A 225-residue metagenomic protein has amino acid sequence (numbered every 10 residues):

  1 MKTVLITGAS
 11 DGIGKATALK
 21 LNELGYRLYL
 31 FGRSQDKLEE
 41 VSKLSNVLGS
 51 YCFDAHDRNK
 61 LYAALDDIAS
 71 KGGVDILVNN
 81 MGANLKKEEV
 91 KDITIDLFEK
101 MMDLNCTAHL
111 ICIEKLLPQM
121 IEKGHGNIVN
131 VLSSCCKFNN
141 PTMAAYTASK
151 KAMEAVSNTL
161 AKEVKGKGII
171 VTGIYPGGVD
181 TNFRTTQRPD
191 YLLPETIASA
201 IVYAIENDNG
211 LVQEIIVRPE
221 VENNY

Functional and structural regions predicted by a protein language model:
S10-D11: Conserved glycine-rich cofactor-binding loop
Y26-E39: Conserved glycine-rich Rossmann-like NAD(P)H-binding loop of the short-chain dehydrogenase/reductase
E88-V90, L97-E99: Substrate-binding pocket helix/loop in short-chain dehydrogenase/reductase
I113, S149-K150: Active-site helix of classical SDR
I113-E114, N158: A short, exposed helix-loop element centered on a Lys and neighboring polar residues
S133: Residue(s) in the substrate-gating loop at a strand-loop-helix junction that position the organic substrate next
G173, R188-Y225: C-terminal helical subdomain
